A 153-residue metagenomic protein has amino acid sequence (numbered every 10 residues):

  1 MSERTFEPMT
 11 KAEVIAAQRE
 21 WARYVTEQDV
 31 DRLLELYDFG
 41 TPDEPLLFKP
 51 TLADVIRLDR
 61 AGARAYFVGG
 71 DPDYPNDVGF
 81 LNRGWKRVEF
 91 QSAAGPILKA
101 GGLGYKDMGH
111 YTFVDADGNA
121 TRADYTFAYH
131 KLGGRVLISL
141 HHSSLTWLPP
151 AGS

Functional and structural regions predicted by a protein language model:
M1-A16, W147-S153: Basic/polar N-terminal segments that are highly enriched at the extreme N-terminus, encompassing both cleavable
M9, E13-A17, R87, L137-S139: A broad structural signal for short, well-ordered beta-strand segments within beta-sheet-rich domains
A12, E27-I97: A solvent-exposed, acidic/Ser-Thr-rich amphipathic alpha-helical stretch
E20-Q28: Structured segments of extracytoplasmic/periplasmic soluble domains in secreted or envelope-associated proteins
G95, D115-A116: Catalytic micro-motifs at enzyme active sites that drive phosphoryl/nucleotidyl and oxygen chemistry
A100-M108, T112, G118-G152: Short beta-strand edge/turn micro-motifs at domain boundaries
